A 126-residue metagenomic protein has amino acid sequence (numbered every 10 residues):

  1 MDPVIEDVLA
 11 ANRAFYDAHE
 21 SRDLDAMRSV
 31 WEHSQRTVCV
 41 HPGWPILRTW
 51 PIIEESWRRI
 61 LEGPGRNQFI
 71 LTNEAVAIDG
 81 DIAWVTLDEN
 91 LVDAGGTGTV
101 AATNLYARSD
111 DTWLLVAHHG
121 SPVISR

Functional and structural regions predicted by a protein language model:
M1-E32, R36-R126: A beta-strand edge to alpha-helix "cap/lid" segment located at domain peripheries
